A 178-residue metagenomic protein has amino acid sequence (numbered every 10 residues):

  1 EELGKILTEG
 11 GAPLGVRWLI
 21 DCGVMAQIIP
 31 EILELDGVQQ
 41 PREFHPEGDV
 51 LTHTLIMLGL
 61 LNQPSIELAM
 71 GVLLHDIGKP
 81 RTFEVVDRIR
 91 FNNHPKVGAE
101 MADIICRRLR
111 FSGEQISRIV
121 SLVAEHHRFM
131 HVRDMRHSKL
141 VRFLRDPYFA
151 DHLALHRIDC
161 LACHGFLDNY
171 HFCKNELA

Functional and structural regions predicted by a protein language model:
E1-S65, A69, K79-I89, N93 (+1 more regions): Glycine- and charge-enriched loop/helix tracts that form the active or gating conduit in phosphate/cation-handling
V38-G48, L58-G59, F111-D168, F172: Histidine/acidic-rich helix-loop-helix segments that form or flank divalent-metal centers in metalloenzyme catalytic
A69-M70, L153: Hydrophobic/aromatic side chains embedded in well-ordered alpha-helices
D76: Walker B catalytic acidic pair
E176-A178: C-terminal accessory/binding modules appended to enzymatic or scaffolding proteins
